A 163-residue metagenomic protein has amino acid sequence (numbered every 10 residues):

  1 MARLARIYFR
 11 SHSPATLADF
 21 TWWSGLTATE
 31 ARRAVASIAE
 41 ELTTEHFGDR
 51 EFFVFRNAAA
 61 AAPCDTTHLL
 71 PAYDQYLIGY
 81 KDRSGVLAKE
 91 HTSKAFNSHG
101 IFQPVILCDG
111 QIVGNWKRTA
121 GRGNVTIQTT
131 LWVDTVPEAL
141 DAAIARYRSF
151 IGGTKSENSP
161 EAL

Functional and structural regions predicted by a protein language model:
M1-L163: Long, charged, low-complexity, helical-prone intrinsically disordered regions
